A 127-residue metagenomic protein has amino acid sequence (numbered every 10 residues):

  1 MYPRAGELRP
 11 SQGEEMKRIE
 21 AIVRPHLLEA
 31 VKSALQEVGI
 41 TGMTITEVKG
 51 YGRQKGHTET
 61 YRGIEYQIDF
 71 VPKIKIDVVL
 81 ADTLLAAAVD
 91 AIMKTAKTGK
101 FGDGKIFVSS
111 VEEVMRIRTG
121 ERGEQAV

Functional and structural regions predicted by a protein language model:
M1-V127: Positively charged, small/polar-rich N-terminal and surface patches that mediate targeting and assembly and bind
